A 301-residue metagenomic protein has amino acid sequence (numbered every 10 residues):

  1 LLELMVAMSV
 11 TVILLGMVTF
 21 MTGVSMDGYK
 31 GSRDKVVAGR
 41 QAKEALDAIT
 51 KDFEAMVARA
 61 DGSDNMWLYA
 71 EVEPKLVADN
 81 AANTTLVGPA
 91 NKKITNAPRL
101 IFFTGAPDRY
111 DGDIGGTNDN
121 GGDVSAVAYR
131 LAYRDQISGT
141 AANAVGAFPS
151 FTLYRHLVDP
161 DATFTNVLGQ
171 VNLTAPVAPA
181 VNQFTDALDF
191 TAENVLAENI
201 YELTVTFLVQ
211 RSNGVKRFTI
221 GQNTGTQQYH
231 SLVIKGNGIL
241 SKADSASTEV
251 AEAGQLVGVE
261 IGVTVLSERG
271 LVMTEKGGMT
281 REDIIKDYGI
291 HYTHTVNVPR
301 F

Functional and structural regions predicted by a protein language model:
L1, M5-A7, A38, A42 (+8 more regions): Short, flexible loop/turn elements at secondary-structure junctions
L1-M56: Aliphatic-rich helix starts adjacent to a transmembrane/signal segment
V18, P98-L100, V257: A generic secondary-structure signal marking the coil-to-beta-strand transition
V24-G31, E44-Y69, R134-I137, A162 (+2 more regions): Alpha-helix exit/C-cap motif
G31, V37, F53-T95: Short, glycine/small-hydrophobic-rich surface segments
V57, Y110-D111, G270: Short catalytic/ligand-binding loop motif for oxyanion handling, primarily in non-cytosolic enzymes, centered on
D61, K93, T185-F301: Short linear sequence signals and composition-biased patches located at protein termini or domain-edge surfaces
P74-K216, N223, Q228-H230: Surface-exposed loop/linker segments characteristic of extracytoplasmic
